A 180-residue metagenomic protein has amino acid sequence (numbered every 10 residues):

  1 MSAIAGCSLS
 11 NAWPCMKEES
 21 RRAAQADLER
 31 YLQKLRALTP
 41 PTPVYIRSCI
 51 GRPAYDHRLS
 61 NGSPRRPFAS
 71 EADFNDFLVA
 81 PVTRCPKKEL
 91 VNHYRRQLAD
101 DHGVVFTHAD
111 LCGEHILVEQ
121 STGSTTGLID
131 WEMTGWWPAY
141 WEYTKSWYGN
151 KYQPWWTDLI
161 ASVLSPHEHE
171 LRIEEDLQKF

Functional and structural regions predicted by a protein language model:
M1-F68, G103: ATP-binding pocket architecture of kinase catalytic cores
A3, L117-V118: Conserved hydrophobic "DFG−1" position in protein kinase catalytic cores
S20-D27, P86, Y152, H169: Soluble or luminal CAZymes and related metallo-dependent hydrolases
I50-P53, T144, L177: Short amphipathic alpha-helical segments embedded in low-complexity Lys/Glu-rich regions
R66-K88: A structural motif
E71, D101, V105-T107, C112-G113 (+1 more regions): Active-site Asp-x-Gly
A80-V105: ATP-dependent phospho-/nucleotidyl transfer catalytic cores
E174-F180: Eukaryote-biased recognition of C-terminal alpha-helical segments
